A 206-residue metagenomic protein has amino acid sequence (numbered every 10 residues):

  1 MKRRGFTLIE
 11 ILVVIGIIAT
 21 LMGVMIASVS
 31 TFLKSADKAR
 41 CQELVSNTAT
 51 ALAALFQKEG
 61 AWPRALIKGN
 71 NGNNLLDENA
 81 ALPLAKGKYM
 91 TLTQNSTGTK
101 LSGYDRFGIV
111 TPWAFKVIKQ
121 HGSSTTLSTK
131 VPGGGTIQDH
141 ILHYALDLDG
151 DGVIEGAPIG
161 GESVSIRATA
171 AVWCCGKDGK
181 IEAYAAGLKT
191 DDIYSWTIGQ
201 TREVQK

Functional and structural regions predicted by a protein language model:
K2-F32, D37: N-terminal single-pass transmembrane signal-anchor helix
Q42-K206: N-terminal pilin/flagellin-like segments and related low-complexity appendage regions
